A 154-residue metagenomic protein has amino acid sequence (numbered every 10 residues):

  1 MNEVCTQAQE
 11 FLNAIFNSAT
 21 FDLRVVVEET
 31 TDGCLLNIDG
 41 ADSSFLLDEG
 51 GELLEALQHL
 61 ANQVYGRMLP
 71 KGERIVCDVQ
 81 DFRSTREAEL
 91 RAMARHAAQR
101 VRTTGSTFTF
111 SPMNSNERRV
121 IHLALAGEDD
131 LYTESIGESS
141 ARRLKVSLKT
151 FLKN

Functional and structural regions predicted by a protein language model:
M1-N154: RNA-contacting regions in translation and RNA-metabolism proteins, encompassing KH/S1 modules where present
